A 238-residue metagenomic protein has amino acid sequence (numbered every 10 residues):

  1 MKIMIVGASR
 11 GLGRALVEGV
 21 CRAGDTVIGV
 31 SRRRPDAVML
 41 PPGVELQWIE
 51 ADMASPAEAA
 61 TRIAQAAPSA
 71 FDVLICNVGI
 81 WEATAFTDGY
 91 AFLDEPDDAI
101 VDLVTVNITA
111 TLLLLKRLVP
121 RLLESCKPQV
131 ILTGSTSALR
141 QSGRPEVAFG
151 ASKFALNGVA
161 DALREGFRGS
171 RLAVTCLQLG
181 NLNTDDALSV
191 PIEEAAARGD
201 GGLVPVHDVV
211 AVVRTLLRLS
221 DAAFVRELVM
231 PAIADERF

Functional and structural regions predicted by a protein language model:
S9, V17: N-terminal Rossmann NAD(P)H-binding glycine-rich loop of SDR-like oxidoreductase domains
P42-A57: Rossmann-fold cofactor-recognition segment
A70-D72, L122-S135, G169-A173: Active-site loop of short-chain dehydrogenase/reductase
A85-V101: Substrate-binding pocket helix/loop in short-chain dehydrogenase/reductase
D97, Q129-A155, A160-D161, E165-R168: Catalytic loop of short-chain dehydrogenase/reductase
L115-K116, D161: A short, exposed helix-loop element centered on a Lys and neighboring polar residues
C176-L177, E193-F238: C-terminal helical subdomain
